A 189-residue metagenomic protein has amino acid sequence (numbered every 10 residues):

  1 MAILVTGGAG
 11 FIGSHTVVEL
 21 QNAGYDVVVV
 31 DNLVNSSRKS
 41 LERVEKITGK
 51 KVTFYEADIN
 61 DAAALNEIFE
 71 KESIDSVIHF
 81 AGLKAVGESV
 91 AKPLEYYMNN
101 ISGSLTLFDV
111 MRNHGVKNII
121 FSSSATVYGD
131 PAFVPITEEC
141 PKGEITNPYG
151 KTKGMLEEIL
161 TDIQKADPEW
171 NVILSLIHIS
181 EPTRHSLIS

Functional and structural regions predicted by a protein language model:
M1-S76: N-terminal Rossmann/SDR dinucleotide-binding element
T6, V30, V77-A81, I119-S124 (+1 more regions): SDR active-site strand-loop-helix element
T6-G13, H79, N100, S123 (+2 more regions): Conserved phosphate-binding and hydrolysis motifs of nucleotide-dependent enzymes
H15, E19, V110, I159: Rossmann-fold NAD(P)-dependent oxidoreductase module
S37, K84-A85, Y128-G129: Short beta->alpha connector loops of Rossmann-like oxidoreductase domains
I59-N99: NAD(P)H-binding glycine-rich loop region in Rossmannoid oxidoreductase-like domains and their noncatalytic homologs
A91-T106, N113, K117-N118, V127-L174: Catalytic helix-loop patch of NAD(P)-dependent Rossmann-fold dehydrogenases
H178-S189: Single conserved hydrophobic/aromatic residue that forms the stacking wall/gate of nucleotide- or nucleobase-binding
